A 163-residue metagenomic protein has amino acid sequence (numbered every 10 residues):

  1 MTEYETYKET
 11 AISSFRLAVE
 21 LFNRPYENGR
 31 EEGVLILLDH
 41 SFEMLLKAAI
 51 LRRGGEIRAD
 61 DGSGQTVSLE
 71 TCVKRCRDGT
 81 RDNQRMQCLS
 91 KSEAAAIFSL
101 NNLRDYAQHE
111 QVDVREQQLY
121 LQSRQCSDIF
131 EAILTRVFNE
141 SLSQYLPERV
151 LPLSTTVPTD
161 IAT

Functional and structural regions predicted by a protein language model:
K8-V19, N101-D105: Active-site-adjacent bridging/hinge elements
I12, E31-R52, R124-S127: Short, hydrophobic, well-ordered secondary-structure elements
A18-I36: An N-terminal domain-cap segment
V19-N23, D78-R85, R104-E110: Short, charged/polar, low-complexity loop and linker segments that flank or interrupt alpha-helical bundles
G29-E32, R53-G64, Q144-R149: Short, glycine/acidic-rich hinge or "gate" loops at secondary-structure transitions that mediate conformational
I50-S92: Flexible secondary-structure boundary motifs
C88-S143: Charge-enriched, short contiguous segments at helix-coil
E131-T163: Polyanionic, low-complexity intrinsically disordered segments
